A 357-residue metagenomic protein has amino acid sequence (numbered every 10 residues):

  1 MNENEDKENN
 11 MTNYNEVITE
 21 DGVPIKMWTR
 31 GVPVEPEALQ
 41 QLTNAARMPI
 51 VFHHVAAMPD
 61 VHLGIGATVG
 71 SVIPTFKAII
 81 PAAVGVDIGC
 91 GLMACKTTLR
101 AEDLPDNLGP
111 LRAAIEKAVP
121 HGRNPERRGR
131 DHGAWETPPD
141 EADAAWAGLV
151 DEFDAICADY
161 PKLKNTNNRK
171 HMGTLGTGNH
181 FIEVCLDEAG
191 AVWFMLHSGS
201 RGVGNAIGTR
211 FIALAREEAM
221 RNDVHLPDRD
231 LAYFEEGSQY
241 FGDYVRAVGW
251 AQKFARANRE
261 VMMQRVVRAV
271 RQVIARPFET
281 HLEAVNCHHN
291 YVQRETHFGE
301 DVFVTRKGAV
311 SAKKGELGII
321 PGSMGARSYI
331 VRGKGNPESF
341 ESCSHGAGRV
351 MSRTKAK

Functional and structural regions predicted by a protein language model:
M1-N10: Short, Lys/Arg-enriched N-terminal segments with co-localized hydrophobic residues within the first ~10-30 amino acids
T12-N13, V17-Q41, I50-V55, L63-S71 (+4 more regions): Domain-length cofactor-binding catalytic modules of enzymes
K77-G85, C90-T98: N-terminal cap/recognition module
G91-R128: Compact, glycine/acidic-enriched structural inserts
